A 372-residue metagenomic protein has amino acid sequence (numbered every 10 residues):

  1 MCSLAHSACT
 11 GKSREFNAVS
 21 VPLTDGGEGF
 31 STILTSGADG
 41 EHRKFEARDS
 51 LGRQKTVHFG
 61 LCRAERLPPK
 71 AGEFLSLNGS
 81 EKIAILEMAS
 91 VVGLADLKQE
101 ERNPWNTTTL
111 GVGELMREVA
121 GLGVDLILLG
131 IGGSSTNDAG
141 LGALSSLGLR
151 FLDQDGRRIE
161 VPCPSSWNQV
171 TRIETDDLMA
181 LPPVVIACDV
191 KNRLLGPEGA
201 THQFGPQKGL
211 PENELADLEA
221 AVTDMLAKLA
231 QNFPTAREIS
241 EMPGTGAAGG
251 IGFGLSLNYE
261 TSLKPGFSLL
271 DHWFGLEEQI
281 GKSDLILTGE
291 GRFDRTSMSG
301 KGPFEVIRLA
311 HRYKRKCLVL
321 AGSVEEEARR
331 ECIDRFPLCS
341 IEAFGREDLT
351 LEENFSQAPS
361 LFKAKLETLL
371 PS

Functional and structural regions predicted by a protein language model:
M1-I131, S135-S372: N-terminal loops that bind phosphate or other acidic moieties and the adjacent beta-alpha structural core
